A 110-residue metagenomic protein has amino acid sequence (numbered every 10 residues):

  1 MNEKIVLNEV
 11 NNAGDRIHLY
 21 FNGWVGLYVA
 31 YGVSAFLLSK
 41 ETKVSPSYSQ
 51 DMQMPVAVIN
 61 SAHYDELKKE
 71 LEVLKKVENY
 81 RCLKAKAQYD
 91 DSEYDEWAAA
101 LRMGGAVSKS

Functional and structural regions predicted by a protein language model:
M1-S110: Basic, polar low-complexity surface loops/patches
